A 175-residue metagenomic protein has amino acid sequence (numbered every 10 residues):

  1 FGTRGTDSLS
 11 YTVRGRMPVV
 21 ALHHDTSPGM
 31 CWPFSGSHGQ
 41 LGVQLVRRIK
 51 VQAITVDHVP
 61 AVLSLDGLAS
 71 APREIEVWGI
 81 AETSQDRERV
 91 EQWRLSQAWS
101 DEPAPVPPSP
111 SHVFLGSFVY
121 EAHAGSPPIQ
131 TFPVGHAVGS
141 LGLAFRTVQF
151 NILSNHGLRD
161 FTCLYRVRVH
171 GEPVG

Functional and structural regions predicted by a protein language model:
F1-G15: Predominantly extracellular/luminal regions of secreted and cell-surface proteins, especially disulfide-bonded
G15-M30, F34-Q40, V62-G175: Trp- and acidic/polar-enriched beta-sheet ligand-binding modules for extracellular glycan and matrix recognition
L41-K50, I54, V138-L141: Extracellular and analogous surface-interaction loops
